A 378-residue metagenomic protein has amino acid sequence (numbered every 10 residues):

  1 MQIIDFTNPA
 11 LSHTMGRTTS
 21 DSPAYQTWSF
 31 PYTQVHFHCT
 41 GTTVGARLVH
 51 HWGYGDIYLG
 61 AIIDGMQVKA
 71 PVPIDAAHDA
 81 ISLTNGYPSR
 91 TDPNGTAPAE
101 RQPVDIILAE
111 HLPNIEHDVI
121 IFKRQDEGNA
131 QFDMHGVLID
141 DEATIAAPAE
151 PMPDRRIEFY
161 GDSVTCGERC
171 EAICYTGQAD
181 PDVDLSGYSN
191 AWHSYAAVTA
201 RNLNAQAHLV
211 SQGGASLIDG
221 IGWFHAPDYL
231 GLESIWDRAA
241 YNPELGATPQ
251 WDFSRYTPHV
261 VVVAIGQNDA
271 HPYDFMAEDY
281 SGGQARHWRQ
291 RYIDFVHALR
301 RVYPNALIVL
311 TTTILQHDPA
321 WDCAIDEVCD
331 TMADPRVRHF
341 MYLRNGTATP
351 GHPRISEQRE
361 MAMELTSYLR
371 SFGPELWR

Functional and structural regions predicted by a protein language model:
M1-Y160, V164-A191, L376-R378: N-terminal secretory targeting modules
Y32, D180-S281, L315-A320, H352 (+1 more regions): Conserved SGNH/GDSL esterase-like catalytic core that processes O-acyl groups on lipids and polysaccharides
A147-E150, A247-T257, H297-V302, P374-W377: Surface-exposed acidic, glycine-flexible loop patches that form ligand/cofactor-binding and adhesion interfaces
R156-Y160, T165, A207-S211, H259-A264 (+2 more regions): Structural recognition of the beta-strand scaffold that forms the well-ordered cores of secreted hydrolase catalytic
Y195-Q206, F295-L307, T331-D334: A structural motif corresponding to the C-terminal end of an alpha-helix and its immediate exit/capping segment
W288, Y292, Q358: Aromatic/hydrophobic pocket-lining residues that form the small-molecule binding cavity in soluble enzyme cores
Y292-V296, D326: Generic structural signal for well-ordered alpha-helices, preferentially at hydrophobic/aromatic core positions
L307-R378: Extracellular serine-dependent O-acyl
